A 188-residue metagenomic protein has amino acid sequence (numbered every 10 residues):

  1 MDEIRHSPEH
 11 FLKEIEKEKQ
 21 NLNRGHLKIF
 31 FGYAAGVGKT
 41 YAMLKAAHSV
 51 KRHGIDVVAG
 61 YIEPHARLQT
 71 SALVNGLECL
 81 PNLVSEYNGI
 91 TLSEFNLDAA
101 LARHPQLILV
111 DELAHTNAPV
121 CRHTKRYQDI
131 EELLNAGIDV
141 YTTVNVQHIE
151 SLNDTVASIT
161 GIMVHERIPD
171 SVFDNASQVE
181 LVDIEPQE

Functional and structural regions predicted by a protein language model:
E9-N23: Pre-Walker A adenine-sensing motif
R24-A102: Conserved P-loop
V37-L44, H48-V57, V120-C121, V140 (+3 more regions): An amphipathic, basic-hydrophobic helix/alpha-beta surface used to engage anionic, phosphate-rich ligands or surfaces
D56, H104-L107, L133-T142: Loop/turn-to-beta-strand initiation segments
E63-L68, A114-H115, V140, V146-S151 (+1 more regions): Conserved nucleotide-binding/hydrolysis micro-motifs of P-loop NTPases
I108-V110, D139-V146, N175, V182: Structural recognition of the conserved hydrophobic beta-strand(s) that form the central parallel beta-sheet of P-loop
E112-Y127, S151-D154: Conserved ATPase-coupling elements of RecA-like P-loop NTPase cores
Q147-E188: Conserved phosphate-handling catalytic cores of large alpha/beta enzymes
